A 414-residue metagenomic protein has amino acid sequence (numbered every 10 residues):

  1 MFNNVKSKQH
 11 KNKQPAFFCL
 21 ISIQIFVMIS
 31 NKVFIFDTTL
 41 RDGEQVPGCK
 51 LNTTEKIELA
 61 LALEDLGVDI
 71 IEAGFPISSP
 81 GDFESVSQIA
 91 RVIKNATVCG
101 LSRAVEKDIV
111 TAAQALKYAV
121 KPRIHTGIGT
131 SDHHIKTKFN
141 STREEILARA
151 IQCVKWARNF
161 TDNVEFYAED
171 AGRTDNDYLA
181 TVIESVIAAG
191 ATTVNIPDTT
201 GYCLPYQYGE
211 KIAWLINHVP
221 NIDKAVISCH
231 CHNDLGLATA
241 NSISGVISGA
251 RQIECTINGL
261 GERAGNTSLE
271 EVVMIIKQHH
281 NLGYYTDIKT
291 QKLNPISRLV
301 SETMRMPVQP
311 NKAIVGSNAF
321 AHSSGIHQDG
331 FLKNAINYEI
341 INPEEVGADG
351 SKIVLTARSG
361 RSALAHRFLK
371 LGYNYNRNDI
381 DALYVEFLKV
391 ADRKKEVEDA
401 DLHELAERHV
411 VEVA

Functional and structural regions predicted by a protein language model:
Q9-H10, Q14-P15: Cationic, low-complexity basic patches in intrinsically disordered or flexible, solvent-exposed regions
M28, K32-V33, T39, M274 (+1 more regions): A mid-to-C-terminal "edge-of-domain" accessory segment
M28-V105, K352-L355, S359, K370 (+1 more regions): N-terminal capping/small domains of soluble enzymes
I35-T38, I71-A73, A96-S102, P122-T126 (+4 more regions): Hydrophobic faces of well-ordered beta-strands that scaffold small-molecule active sites in alpha/beta enzyme cores
R41, P76-S78, L101-V105, G127-S131 (+4 more regions): Active-site beta-loop-alpha junctions enriched in small/polar residues
C49-V68, V86-R91, E106-I222, I243-S248: Alpha/beta enzyme core
C203, E210-D329: Catalytic alpha/beta core domains of metabolic enzymes, predominantly
